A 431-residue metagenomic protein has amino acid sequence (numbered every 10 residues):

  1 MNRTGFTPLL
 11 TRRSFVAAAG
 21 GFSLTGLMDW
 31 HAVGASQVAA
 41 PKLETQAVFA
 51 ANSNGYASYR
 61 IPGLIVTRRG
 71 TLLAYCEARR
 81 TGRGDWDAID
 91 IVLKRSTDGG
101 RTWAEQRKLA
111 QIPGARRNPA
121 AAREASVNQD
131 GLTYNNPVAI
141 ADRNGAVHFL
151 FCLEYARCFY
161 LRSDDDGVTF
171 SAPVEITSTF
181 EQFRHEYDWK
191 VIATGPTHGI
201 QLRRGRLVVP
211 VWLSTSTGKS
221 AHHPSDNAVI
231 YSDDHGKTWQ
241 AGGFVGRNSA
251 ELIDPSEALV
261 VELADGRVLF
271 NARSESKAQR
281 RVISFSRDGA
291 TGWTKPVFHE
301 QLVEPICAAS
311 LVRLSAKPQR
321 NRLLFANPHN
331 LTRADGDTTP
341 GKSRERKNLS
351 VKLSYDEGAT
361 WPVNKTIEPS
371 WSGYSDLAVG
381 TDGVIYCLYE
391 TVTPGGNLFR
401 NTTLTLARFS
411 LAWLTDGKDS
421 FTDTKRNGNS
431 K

Functional and structural regions predicted by a protein language model:
M1-N2, E257: Residue-level detector of alpha-helical transmembrane segments in integral membrane proteins
N2-S23: N-terminal secretory signal peptides and thylakoid transit peptides that target proteins across membranes
T4, R13-S14, A32, T81 (+2 more regions): Positively charged, low-complexity intrinsically disordered regions
F6, F15-V16, G34, G63 (+1 more regions): Sequence-pattern detector for short linear motifs and compositional/periodic biases rather than a specific fold
P8-L9, W30, L269, P318: General helical secondary-structure elements
S23-D29: Hydrophobic membrane-targeting signal helices
D29-S36: Signal peptide processing junction and immediate N-terminal pro/mature segment of secreted/exported proteins
Q37-K431: Asp-box/BNR beta-propeller blade signature and adjacent active/binding-site loops in extracellular glycan-interacting
